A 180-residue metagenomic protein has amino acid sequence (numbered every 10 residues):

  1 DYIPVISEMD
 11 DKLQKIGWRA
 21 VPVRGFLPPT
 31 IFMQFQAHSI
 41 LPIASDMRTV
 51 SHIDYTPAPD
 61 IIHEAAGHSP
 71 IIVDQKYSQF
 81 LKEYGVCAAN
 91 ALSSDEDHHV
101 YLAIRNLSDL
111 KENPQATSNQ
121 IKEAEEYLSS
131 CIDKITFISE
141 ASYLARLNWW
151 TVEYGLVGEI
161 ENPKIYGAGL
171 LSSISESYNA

Functional and structural regions predicted by a protein language model:
D1-H98, R105-Q120: The feature captures two recurrent sequence modes
V21-R24, I160-G167: A structural signal for short, well-ordered beta-strand segments and their strand-loop junctions that often border
A88, G155-G158, G169-L170: Short, flexible loop/turn elements at secondary-structure junctions
E123-R146: Short linear interaction motifs
A141-G158: Hydrophobic/aromatic-rich, well-ordered segments within soluble, folded domains that form packed cores
E159-N162, I174-E176: Short helix/loop capping segments that flank catalytic or ligand/cofactor-binding pockets
G167-A180: C-terminal structured domains
